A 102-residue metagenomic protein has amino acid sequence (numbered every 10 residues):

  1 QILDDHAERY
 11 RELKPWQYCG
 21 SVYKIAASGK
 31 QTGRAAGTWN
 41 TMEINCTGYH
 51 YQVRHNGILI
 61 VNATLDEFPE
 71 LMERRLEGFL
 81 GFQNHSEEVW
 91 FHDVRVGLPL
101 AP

Functional and structural regions predicted by a protein language model:
Q1-P102: Carbohydrate-interacting regions of secretory-pathway proteins
